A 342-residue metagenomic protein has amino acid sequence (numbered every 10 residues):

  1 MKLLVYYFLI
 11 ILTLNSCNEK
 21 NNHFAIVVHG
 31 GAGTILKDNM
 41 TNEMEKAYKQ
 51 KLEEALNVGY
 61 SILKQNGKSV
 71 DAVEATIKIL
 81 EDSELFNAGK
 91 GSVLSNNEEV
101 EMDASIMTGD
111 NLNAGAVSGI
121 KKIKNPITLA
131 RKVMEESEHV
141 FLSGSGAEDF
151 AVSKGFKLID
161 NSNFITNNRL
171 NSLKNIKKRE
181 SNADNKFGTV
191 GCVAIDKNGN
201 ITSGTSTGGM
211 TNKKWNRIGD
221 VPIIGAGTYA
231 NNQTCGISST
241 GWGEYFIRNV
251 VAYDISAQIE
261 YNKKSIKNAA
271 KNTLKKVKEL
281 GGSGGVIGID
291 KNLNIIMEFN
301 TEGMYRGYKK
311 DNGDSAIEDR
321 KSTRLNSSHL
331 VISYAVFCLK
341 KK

Functional and structural regions predicted by a protein language model:
M1-N22: Bacterial Sec-dependent N-terminal signal peptides
V5-Y6, A47, M304, S333: Intrinsically disordered, low-complexity N-terminal regions enriched in serine/proline/glycine with scattered basic
S16-E19, K291-L293, S327-L330: Short linear motifs in intrinsically disordered/low-complexity regions
K20-S322: Alpha/propeptide regions of enzymes that mature by internal proteolysis
K321, L325-K342: Single conserved hydrophobic/aromatic residue that forms the stacking wall/gate of nucleotide- or nucleobase-binding
